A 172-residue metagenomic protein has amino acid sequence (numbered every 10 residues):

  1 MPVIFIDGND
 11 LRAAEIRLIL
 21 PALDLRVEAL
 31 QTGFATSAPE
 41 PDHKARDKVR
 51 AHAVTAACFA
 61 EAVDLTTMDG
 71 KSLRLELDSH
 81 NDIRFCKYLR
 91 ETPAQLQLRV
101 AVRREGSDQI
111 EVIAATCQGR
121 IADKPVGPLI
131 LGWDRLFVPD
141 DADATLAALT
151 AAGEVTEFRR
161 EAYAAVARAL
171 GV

Functional and structural regions predicted by a protein language model:
M1-I4, L11-V172: Anionic-ligand binding patches
